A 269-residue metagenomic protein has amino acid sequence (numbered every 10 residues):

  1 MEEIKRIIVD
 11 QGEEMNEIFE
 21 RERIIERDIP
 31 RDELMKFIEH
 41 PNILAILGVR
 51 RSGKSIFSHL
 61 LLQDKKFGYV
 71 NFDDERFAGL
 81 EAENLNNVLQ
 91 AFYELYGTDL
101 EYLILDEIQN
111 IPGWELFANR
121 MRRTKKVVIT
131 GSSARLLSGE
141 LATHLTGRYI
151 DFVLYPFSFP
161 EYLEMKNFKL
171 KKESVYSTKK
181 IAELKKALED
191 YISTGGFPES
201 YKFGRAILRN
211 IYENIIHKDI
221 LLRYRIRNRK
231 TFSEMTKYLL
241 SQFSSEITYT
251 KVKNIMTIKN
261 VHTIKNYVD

Functional and structural regions predicted by a protein language model:
E2-F19, P160, E164-D269: Interdomain hinge/linker elements that couple catalytic modules in large macromolecular machines
E20-I38: Pre-Walker A adenine-sensing motif
I46: Hydrophobic anchor at the beta1->P-loop junction of P-loop NTPases
K54: Conserved lysine of the Walker
F57, L61: Hydrophobic positions on the alpha1 helix immediately C-terminal to the Walker A/P-loop
G68-Y102: Short glycine-rich substrate-engagement loop in P-loop NTPases that contacts/grips substrate
K126-S132, V153: Structural recognition of the conserved hydrophobic beta-strand(s) that form the central parallel beta-sheet of P-loop
R135-D151, M165-N167: Short regulatory helix/loop adjacent to the ATP-binding pocket of P-loop NTPases
